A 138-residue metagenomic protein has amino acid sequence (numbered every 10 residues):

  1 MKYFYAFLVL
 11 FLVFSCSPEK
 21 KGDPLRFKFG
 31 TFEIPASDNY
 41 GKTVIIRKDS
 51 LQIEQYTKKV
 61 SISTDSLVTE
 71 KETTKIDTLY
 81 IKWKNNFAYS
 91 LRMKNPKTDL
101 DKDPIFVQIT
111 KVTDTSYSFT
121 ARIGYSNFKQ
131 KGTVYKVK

Functional and structural regions predicted by a protein language model:
M1-F4: Positively charged n-region of N-terminal signal peptides that target proteins for export
V13-S15: C-terminal motif of bacterial Sec signal peptides marking the signal peptidase cleavage site
S17-E19: Bacterial signal peptide processing site
P24-K42: Tryptophan-anchored aromatic micro-motifs
K42-K84, Y125: N-terminal glycine/threonine-rich, aromatic-flanked beta-hairpin/loop signature
T43-I46, D77-K82, P104-K111, G132-K136: Hydrophobic/aromatic beta-strand elements that line small-molecule binding cavities or substrate pockets in beta-rich
L91-V112: An anionic, turn-rich surface loop/hairpin at beta-sheet edges that serves as a generic interaction/coordination patch
S118-K131: Short, exposed beta-strand-loop hairpins at the edges of beta-sheets in extracellular/periplasmic proteins
